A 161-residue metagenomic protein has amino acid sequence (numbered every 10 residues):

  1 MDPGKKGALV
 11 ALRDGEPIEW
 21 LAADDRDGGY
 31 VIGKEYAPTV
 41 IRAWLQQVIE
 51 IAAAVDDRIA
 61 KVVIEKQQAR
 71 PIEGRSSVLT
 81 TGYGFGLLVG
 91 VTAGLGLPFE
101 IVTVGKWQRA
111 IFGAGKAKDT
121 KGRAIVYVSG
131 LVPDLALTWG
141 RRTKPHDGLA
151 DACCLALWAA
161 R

Functional and structural regions predicted by a protein language model:
M1-R161: Phosphate- and other anionic-substrate recognition elements at nucleic-acid/protein interfaces
